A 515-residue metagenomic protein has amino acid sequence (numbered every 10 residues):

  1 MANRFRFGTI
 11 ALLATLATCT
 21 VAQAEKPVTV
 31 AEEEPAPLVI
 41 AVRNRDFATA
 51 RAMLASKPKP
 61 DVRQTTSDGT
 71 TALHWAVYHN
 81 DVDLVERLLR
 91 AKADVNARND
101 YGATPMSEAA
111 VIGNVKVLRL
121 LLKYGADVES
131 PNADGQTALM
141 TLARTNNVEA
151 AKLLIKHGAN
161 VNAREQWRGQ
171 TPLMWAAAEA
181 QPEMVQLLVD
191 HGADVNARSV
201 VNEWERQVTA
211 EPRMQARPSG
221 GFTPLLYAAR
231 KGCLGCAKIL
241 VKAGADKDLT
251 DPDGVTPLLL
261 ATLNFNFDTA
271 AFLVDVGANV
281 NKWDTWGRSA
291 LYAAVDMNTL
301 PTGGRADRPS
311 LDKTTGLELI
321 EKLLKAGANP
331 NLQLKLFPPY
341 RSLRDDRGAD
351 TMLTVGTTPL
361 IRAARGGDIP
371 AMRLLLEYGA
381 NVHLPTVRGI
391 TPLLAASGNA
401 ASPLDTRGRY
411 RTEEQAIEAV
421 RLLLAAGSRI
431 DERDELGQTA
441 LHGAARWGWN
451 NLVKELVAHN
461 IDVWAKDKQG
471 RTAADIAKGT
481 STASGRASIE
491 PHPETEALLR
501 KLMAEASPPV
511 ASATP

Functional and structural regions predicted by a protein language model:
G8-T18: Bacterial N-terminal signal peptides
K26-W75: N-terminal segments that cap or nucleate solenoid repeat domains
E34, G69, G102, G135 (+8 more regions): Start-of-repeat signature of ankyrin repeats
I40-N44, W75-D81, E108-N114, T141-N147 (+11 more regions): Ankyrin repeat A-helix N-terminal signature
T49, D83-L84, K116-V117, E149-A150 (+8 more regions): Conserved ankyrin/ankyrin-like repeat signature
L54-P60, E86-D94, R119-D127, L153-N160 (+8 more regions): Ankyrin repeat domain, specifically the short helix-to-loop turn at the C-terminus of the second helix of each repeat
T66, N99, N132, E165-Q166 (+9 more regions): Ankyrin repeat boundary/linker residues
V463-A504: Leucine-rich solenoid repeat scaffolds
